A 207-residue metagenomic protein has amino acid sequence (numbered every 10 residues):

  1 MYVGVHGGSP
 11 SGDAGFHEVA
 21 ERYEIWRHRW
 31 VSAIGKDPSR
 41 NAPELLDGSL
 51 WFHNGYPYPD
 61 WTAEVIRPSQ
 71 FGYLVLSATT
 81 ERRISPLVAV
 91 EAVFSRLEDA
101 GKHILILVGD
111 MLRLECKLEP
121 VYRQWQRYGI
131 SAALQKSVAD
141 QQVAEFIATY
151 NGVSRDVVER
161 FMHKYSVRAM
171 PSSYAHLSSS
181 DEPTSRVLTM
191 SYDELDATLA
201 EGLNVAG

Functional and structural regions predicted by a protein language model:
M1-P68: N-terminal "first-domain core" detector
V5-G12, F16-V19, V93, L97 (+3 more regions): Intrinsic-disorder-associated interaction segments
H17-A20, E24, V31, L105 (+4 more regions): Generic detector of well-ordered alpha-helical segments enriched in charged/polar residues, highlighting helical
V19, Y56-A89, A197-V205: Short aromatic-glycine-(Arg/Gly/Cys) micro-motifs in beta-strand/loop hairpins
L45-Y56, V75, V143-V157: Generic recognition of long tandem-repeat/solenoid scaffolds
T62-V65, S85-S95, V153-K164: Short amphipathic beta-strand/extended segments with alternating polar/hydrophobic composition
E91-Y150: Surface-exposed beta-loop interaction hotspot
W125-G207: Intrinsically disordered, low-complexity, charge-dense segments enriched in Lys/Arg and Glu/Asp interspersed
